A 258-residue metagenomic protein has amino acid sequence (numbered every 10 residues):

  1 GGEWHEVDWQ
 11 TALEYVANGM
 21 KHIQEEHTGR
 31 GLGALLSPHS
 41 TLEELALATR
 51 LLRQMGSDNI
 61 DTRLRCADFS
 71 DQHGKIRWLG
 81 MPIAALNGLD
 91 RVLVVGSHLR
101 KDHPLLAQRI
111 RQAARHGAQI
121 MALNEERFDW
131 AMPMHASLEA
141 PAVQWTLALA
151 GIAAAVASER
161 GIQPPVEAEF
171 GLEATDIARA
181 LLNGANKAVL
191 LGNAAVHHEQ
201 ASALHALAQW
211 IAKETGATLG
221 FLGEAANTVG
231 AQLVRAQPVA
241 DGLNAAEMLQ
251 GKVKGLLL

Functional and structural regions predicted by a protein language model:
G1-L258: Catalytic alpha/large subunits of respiratory electron-transfer oxidoreductases, centered on bis-MGD molybdoenzymes
